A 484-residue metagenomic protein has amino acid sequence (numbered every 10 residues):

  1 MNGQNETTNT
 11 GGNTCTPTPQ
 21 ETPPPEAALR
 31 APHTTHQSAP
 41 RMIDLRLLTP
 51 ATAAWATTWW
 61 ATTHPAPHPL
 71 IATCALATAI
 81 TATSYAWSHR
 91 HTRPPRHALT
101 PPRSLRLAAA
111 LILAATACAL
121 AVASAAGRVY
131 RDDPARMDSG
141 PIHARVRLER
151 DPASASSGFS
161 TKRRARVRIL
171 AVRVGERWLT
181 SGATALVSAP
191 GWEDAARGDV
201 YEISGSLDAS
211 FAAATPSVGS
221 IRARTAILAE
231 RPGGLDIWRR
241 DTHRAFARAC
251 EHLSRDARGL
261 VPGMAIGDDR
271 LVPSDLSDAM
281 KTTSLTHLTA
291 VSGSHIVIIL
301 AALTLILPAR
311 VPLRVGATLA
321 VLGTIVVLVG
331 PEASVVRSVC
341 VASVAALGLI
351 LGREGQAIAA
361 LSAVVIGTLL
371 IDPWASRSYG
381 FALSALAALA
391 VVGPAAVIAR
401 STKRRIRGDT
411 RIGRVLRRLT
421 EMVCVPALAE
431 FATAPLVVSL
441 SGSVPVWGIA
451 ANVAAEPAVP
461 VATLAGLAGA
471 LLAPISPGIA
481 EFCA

Functional and structural regions predicted by a protein language model:
M1-D132: N-terminal leader/targeting segments
N2, C15-W59, A214-S338, A346-L347: Aromatic-rich juxtamembrane segments at the membrane interface
T57-C74, A125-I142, F159, G234 (+7 more regions): Membrane interfacial helix motifs at helix-loop boundaries and amphipathic/re-entrant anchors
S139-S157, T161-R163, I169: Structural detector for short beta-strands of small beta-barrel domains
G175-D194: Beta-strand/loop nucleic-acid-binding surfaces
P190-S204: Short nucleic-acid-contacting surface segments enriched for D/E, G, S/T with interspersed K/R
S206-A212: Short, charged beta-turn/beta-strand-edge "cap" motif at the junction between a beta-strand and an adjacent loop
P273-G448: Hydrophobic alpha-helical transmembrane segments in multi-pass membrane proteins
